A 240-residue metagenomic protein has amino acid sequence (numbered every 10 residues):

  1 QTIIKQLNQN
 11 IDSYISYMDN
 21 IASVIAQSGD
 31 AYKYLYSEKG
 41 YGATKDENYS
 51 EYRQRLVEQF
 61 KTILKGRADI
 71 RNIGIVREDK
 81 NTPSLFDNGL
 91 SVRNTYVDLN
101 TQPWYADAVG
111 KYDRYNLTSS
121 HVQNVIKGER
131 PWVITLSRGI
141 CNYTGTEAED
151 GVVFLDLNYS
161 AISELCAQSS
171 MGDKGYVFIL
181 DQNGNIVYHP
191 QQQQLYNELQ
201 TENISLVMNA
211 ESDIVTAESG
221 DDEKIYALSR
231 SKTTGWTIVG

Functional and structural regions predicted by a protein language model:
Q1-Y41, G66: Juxtamembrane extracytoplasmic/periplasmic/luminal helical "stalk" adjacent to the first N-terminal
D12, D98-Q102, D156, D181 (+1 more regions): Amphipathic alpha-helical bundle/coiled-coil segments
A22, R71-I75, G175-F178: Short, hydrophobic-rich beta-strand element in sensory/regulatory alpha-beta domains
K33-L35, N81-G89, G184-P190, A227-S229: Amphipathic coiled-coil signal-relay and dimerization helices
R53-L64, G151-Q194: Solvent-exposed, extracytoplasmic
K65-N72, D79-L157: Extracytoplasmic/periplasmic ligand-binding sensor regions of membrane-associated signaling proteins
L136-G139, T144, E149-Y159, G220-G240: Short, hydrophobic beta-strand elements of compact beta-sandwich sensory domains
N183, Q192-G240: Extracellular/periplasmic juxtamembrane segments that couple receptor/chemosensory ectodomains to their
